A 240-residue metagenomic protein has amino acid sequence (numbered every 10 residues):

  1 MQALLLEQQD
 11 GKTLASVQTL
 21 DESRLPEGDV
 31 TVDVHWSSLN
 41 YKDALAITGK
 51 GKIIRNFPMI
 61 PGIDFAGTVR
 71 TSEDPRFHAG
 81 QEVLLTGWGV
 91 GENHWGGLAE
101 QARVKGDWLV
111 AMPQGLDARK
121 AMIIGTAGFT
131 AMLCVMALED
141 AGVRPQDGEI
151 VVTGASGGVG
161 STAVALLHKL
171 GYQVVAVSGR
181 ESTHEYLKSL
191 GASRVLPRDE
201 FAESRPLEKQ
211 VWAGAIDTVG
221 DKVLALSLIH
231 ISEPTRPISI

Functional and structural regions predicted by a protein language model:
E22-L39, K50-V90, G96: Glycine-rich beta-strand-centered segment in the early N-terminal region that forms part of a ligand/cofactor-binding
G91-G106: A structural motif shared across PLP-dependent enzymes of the aminotransferase-like
A99, A192, V211-W212: Local beta-strand N-terminus motif with an aromatic residue
M122-E200: Mid-domain Rossmann-like dinucleotide-binding core that forms the NAD(H)/NADP(H) cofactor-binding site
F201-Q210: Short amphipathic alpha-helix with an adjacent loop that forms part of the alpha/beta core around
A215-I216: N-terminal Rossmann-like NAD(P) cofactor-binding module of classical short-chain dehydrogenase/reductase
I229-I240: Single conserved hydrophobic/aromatic residue that forms the stacking wall/gate of nucleotide- or nucleobase-binding
